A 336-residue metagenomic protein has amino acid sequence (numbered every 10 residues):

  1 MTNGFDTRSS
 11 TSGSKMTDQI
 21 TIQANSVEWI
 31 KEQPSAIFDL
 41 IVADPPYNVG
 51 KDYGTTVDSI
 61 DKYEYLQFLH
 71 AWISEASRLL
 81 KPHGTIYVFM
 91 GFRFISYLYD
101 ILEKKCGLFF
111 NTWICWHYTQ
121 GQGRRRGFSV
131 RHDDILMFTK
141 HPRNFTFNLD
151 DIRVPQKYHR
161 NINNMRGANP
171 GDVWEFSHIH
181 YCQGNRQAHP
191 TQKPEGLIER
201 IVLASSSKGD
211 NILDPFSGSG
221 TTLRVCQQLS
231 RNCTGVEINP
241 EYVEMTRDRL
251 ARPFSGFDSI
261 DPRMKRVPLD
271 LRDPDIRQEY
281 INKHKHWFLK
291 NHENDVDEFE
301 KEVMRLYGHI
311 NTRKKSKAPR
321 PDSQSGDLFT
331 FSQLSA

Functional and structural regions predicted by a protein language model:
T2-M245, G308-H309, L328-F331, A336: Core catalytic lobe of class I
E244-A336: PRPP-dependent phosphoribosyltransferase catalytic core
